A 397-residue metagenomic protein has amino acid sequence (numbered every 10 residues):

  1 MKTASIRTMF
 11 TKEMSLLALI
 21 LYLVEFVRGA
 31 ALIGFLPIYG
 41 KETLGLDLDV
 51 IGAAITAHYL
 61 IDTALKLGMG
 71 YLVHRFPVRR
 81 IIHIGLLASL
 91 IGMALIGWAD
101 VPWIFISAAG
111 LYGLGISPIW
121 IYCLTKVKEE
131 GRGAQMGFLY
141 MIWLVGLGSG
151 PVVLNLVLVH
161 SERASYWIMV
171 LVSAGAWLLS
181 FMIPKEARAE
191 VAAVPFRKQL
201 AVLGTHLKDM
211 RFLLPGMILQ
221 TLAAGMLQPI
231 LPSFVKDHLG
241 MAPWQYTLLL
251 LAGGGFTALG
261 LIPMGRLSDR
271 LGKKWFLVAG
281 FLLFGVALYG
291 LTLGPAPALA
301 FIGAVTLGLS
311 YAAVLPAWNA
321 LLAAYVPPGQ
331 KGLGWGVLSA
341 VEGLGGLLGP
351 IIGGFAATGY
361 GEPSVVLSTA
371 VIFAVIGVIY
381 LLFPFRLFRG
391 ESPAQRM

Functional and structural regions predicted by a protein language model:
M1-M14, K185-L214, M397: Juxtamembrane intracellular "pre-TM" segments in multi-pass secondary transporters
T8-Y59, R211-F212, T221-L239: Helix-loop boundary and gating motifs at the non-cytosolic
Y22, W103-P118, I218, L299-A313: Hydrophobic core of transmembrane alpha-helices in multi-pass small-molecule transporters, especially MFS/SLC-type
Y59-L67, L147-G148, G254-I262, G346-L347: Residue-level signature of mid-helix packing/kink "hotspots" within the transmembrane helices of 12-pass Major
L65-P77, L158, G260-G272, A357: Helix-to-loop junctions at the C-terminal end of transmembrane segments in multipass secondary transporters
R80-A94, W275-G290: Structural signature of the two symmetry-related core transmembrane helices
G110-I142, A320-L321: Cytoplasmic helix-loop-helix junction between adjacent transmembrane helices in 12-TM secondary transporters
S165-F181, V366-L382: Symmetry-related core transmembrane helices of the 12-TM Major Facilitator Superfamily/SLC fold
